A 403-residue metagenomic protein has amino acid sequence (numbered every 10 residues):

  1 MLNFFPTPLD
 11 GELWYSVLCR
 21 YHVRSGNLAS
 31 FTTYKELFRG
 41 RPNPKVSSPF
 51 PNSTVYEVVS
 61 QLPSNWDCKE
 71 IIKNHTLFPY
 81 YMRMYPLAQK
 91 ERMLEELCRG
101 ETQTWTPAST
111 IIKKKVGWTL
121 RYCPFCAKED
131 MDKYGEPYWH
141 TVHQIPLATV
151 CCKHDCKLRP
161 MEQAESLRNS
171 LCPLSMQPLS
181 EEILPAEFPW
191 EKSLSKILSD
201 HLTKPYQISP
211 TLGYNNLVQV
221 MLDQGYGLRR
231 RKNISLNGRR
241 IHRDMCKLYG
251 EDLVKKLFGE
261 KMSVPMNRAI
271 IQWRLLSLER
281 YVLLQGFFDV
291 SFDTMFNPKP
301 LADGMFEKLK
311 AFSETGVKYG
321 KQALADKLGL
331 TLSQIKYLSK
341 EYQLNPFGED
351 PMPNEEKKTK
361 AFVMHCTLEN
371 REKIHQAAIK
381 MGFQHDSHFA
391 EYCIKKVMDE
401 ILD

Functional and structural regions predicted by a protein language model:
M1-F383, F389-K395, D399-D403: Basic, alpha-helical nucleic-acid-binding regions used in initiation and control of genome expression
